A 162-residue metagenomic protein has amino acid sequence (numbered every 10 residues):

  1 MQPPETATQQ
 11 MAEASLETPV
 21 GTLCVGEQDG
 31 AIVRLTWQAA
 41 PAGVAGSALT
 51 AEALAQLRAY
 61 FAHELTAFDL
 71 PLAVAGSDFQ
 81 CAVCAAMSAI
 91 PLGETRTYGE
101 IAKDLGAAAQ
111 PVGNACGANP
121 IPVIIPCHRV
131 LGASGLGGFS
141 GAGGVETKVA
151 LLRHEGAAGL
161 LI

Functional and structural regions predicted by a protein language model:
M1-A107, H154-I162: Basic nucleic-acid-binding alpha-helical/helix-turn surface characteristic of O6-alkylguanine DNA
M87, C127-H128, L151: Structural signal for hydrophobic
G117: Residue-level detection of the helix-turn-helix DNA-binding "recognition helix"
I124-G132: Short Lys/Arg-enriched helix C-cap and helix-to-coil transition segments that create basic nucleic-acid-contact patches
S134-I162: …primarily DNA-binding HTH/wHTH and HhH modules…
